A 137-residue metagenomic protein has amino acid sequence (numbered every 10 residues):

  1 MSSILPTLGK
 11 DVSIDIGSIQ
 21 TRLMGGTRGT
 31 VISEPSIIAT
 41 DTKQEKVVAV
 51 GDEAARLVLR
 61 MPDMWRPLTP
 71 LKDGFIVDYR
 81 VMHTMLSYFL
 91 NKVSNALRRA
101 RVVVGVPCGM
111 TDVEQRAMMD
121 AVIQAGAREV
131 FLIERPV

Functional and structural regions predicted by a protein language model:
M1-V137: Nucleotide/phosphate-binding catalytic cleft detector across ATP-hydrolyzing and phosphate-transferring enzymes
